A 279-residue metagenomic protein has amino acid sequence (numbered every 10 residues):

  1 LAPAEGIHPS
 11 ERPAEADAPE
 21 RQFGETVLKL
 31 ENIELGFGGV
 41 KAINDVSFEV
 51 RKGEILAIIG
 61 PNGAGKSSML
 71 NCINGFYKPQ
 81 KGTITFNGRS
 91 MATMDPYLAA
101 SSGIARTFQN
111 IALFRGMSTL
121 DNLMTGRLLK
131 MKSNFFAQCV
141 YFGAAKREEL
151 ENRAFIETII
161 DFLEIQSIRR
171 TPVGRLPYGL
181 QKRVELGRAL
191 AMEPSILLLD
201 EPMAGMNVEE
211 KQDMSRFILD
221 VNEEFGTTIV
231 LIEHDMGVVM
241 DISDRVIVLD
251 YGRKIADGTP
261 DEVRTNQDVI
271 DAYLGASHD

Functional and structural regions predicted by a protein language model:
A4-D279: Glycine-rich phosphate-binding loops of nucleotide-dependent enzymes
